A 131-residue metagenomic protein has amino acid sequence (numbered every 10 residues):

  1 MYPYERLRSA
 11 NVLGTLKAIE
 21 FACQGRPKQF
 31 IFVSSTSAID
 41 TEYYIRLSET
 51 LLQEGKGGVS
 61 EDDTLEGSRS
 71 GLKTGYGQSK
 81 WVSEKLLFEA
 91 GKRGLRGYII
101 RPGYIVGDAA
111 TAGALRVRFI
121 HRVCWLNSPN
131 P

Functional and structural regions predicted by a protein language model:
Y2, L13-G75, Y98-I99, I105-T111: Conserved Rossmann-fold NAD(P)-dependent oxidoreductase catalytic core, especially the SDR/UDP-sugar
L7: A hydrophobic alpha-helix adjacent to the NAD(P)-binding/active-site core of NAD(P)-dependent oxidoreductases, strongly
V12-A18, S79-L87: Conserved catalytic Lys-bearing alpha helix of Rossmann-like short-chain dehydrogenase/reductases
F21-P27, S83-R96: A structural motif corresponding to the C-terminal end of an alpha-helix and its immediate exit/capping segment
E66-G71, R122-P131: A conserved pocket-lining segment of Rossmann-fold NAD(P)-dependent short-chain dehydrogenase/reductase
L86, F119-R122: Alpha-helical scaffold elements adjacent to nucleotide-binding pockets in ATP/GTP-utilizing enzyme cores
E89-R93, D108, W125-P131: Alpha/beta-hydrolase-fold enzymes
D108-I120: Glycine/proline-rich active-site loop of Rossmann-fold NAD(P)-dependent oxidoreductases
